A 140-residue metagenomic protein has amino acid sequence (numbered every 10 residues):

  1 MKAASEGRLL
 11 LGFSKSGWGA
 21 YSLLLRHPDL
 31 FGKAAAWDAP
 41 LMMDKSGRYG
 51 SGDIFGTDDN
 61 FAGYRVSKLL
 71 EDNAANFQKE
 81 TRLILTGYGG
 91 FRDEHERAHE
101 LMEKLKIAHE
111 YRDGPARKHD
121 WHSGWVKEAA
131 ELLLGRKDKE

Functional and structural regions predicted by a protein language model:
M1-E140: Non-catalytic cap/lid and distal C-terminal segments of serine-dependent acyl enzymes
